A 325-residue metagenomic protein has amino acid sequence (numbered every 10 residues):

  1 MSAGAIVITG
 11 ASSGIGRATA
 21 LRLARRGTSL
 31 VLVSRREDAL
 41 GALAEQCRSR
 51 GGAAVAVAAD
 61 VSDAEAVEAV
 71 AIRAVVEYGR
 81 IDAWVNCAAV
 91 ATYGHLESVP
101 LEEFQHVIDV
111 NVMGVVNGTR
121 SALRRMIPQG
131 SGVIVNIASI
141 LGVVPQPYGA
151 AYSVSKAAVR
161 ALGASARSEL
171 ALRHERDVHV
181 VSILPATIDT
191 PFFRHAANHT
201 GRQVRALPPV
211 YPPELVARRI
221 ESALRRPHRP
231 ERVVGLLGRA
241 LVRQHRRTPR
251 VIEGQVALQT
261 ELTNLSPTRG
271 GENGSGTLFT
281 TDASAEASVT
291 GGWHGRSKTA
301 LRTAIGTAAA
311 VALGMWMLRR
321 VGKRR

Functional and structural regions predicted by a protein language model:
S12-S13: Conserved glycine-rich cofactor-binding loop
R26-L43: Conserved glycine-rich Rossmann-like NAD(P)H-binding loop of the short-chain dehydrogenase/reductase
A59-A69, L101: The beta1-alpha1 cofactor-binding region of Rossmann-like NAD(H)/NADP(H)-dependent oxidoreductases
H95-L96, E103-Q105: Substrate-binding pocket helix/loop in short-chain dehydrogenase/reductase
T119, S155: Active-site helix of classical SDR
S139: Residue(s) in the substrate-gating loop at a strand-loop-helix junction that position the organic substrate next
L172-P267: SDR active-site lid
